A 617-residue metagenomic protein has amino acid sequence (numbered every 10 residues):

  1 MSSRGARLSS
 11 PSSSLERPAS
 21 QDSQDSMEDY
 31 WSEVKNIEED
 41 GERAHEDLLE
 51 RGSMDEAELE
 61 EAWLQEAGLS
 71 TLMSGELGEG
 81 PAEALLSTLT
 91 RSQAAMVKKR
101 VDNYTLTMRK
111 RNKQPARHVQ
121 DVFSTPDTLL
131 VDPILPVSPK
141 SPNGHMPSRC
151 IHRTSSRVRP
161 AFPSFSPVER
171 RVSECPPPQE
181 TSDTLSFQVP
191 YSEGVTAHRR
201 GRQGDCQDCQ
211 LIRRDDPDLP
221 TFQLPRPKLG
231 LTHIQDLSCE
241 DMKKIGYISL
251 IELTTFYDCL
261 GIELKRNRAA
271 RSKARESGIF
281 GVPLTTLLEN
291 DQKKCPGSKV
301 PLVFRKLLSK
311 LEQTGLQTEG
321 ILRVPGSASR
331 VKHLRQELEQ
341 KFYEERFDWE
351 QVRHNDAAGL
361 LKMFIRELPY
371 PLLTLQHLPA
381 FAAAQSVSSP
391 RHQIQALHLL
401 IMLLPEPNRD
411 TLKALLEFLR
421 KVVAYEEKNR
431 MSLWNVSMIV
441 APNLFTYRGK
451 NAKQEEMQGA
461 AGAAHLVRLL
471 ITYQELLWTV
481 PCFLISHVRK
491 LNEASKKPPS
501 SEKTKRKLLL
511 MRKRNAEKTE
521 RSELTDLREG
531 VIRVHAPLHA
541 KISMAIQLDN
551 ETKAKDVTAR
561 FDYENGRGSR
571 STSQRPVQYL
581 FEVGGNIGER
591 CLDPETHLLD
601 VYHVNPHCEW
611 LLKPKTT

Functional and structural regions predicted by a protein language model:
M1-E350, M438, P442-R521, L527 (+3 more regions): Intrinsically disordered regulatory linkers and targeting segments that flank signaling/catalytic domains
L288, Q292, L308-L316, L338-F342 (+12 more regions): Eukaryotic basic, amphipathic alpha-helical target segments in cytosolic regions
P301-V303, N355-M363, A414, R468-L469 (+1 more regions): Conserved, well-structured core segments
G315-L404, L433-S437, R575-D593: Interface signal in eukaryotic adaptor modules for cytoskeleton, membrane trafficking, and small-GTPase signaling
H377-L378, P390-A464: Alpha-helical bundle/repeat cores within regulatory domains of eukaryotic proteins
R521-A545: Eukaryote-biased recognition of intrinsically disordered, low-complexity regulatory segments
A540-D556: Short, contiguous acidic and Ser/Thr-rich linear segments
E582-T617: Eukaryotic mixed-charge, acidic/polar low-complexity intrinsically disordered regions
